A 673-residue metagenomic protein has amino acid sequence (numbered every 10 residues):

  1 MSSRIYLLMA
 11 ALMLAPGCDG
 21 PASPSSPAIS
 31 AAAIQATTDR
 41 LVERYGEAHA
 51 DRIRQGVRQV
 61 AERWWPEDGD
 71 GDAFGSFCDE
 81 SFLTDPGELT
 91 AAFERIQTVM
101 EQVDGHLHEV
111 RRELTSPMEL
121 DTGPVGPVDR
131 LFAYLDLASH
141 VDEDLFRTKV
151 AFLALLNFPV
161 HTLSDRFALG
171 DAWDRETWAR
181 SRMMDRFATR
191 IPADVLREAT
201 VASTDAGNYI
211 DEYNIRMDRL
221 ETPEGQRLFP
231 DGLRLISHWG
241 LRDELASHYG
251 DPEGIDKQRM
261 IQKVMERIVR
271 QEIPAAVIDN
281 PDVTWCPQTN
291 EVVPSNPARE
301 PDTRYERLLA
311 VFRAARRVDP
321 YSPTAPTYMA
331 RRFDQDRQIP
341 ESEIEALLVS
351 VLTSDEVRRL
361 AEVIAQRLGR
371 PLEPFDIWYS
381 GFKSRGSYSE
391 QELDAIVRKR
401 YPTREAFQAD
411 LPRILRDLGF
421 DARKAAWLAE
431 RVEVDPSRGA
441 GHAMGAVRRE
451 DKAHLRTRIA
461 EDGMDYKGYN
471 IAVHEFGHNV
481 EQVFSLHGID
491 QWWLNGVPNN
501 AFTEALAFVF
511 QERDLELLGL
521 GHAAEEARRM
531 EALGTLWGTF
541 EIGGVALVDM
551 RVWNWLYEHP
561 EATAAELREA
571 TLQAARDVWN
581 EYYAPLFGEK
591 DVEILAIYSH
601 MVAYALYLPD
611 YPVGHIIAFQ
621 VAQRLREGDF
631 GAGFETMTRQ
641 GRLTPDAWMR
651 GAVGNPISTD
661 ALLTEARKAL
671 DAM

Functional and structural regions predicted by a protein language model:
S2-L8: Sec-dependent signal peptide recognition, specifically the positively charged N-region followed immediately by
A15-G17: C-terminal motif of bacterial Sec signal peptides marking the signal peptidase cleavage site
P21-R259, K263-T284, S295, R317-Y388 (+1 more regions): C-terminal, non-catalytic "cap/extension" segments appended to globular domains
L235-L241, S380-S387, A443-L455, F476-H487 (+2 more regions): Active-site-adjacent bridging/hinge elements
D279-V283, R423-A429, G488-F502, L520-A527 (+1 more regions): Short, glycine/acidic-rich hinge or "gate" loops at secondary-structure transitions that mediate conformational
A310-R317, F484-G488, W492-W537, G614 (+1 more regions): Post-HExxH zinc-binding segment in Zn-dependent metallohydrolases
E390-D451: Auxiliary, metal-adjacent structural segments of Zn-dependent hydrolase domains
L455-L486, A507-F508: Active-site recognition of the HExxH zinc-binding catalytic motif
